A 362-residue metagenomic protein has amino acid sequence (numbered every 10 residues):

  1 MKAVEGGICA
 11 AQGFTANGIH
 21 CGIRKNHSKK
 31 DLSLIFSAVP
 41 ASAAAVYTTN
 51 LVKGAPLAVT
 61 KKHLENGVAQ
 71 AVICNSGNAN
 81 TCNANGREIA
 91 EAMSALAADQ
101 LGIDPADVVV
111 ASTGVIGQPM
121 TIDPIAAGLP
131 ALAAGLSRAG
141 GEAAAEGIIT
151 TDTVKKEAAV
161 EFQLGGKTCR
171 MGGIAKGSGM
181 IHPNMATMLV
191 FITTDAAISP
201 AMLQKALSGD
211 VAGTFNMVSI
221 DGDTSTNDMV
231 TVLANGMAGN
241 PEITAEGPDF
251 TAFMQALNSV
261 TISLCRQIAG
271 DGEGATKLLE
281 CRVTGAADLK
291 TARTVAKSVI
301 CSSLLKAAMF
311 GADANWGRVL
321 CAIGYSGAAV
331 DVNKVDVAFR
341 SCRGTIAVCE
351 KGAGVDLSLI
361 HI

Functional and structural regions predicted by a protein language model:
M1-T48: N-terminal amphipathic/basic leader segments beginning at the initiator methionine
V72, S76-A84, A106-I125, S219-E242 (+1 more regions): Short, surface-exposed loop/turn segments at secondary-structure boundaries that line and modulate
E91-A92, D99-F215, I220, S225: Glycine-rich, mobile lid/loop segments that gate access to catalytic sites or pores
I103-V109, R138-A145, A159, F215-N227 (+3 more regions): Flexible, glycine/charged-enriched surface loops at secondary-structure junctions
S199-L257: Acidic, glycine-rich loop-and-beta core segments that form the ion-binding/anion-interacting portion of active sites
N235-G311: A glycine- and small/hydrophobic-rich beta-loop-beta segment that serves as a flexible "lid/hinge" or phosphate-binding
M309-S358: C-terminal hydrophobic structural anchor segments that stabilize assembly/packing rather than catalytic chemistry
I360-I362: Conserved small/polar residues in nucleotide/adenosyl-binding loops
